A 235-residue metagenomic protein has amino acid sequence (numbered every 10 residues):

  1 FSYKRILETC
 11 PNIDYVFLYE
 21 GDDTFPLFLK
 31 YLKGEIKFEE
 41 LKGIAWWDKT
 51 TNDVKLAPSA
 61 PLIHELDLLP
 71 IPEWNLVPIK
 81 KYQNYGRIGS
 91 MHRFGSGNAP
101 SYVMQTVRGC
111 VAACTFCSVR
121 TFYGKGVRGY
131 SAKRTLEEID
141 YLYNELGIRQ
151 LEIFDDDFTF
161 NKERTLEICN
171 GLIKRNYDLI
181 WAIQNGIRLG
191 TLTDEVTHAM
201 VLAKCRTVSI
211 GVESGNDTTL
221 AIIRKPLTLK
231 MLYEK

Functional and structural regions predicted by a protein language model:
F1-E65: Glycine-rich beta-alpha loop elements in corrinoid/cobalamin-binding modules across cobalamin-dependent enzymes
L18-F25, S59-L62, L66, A132-T135 (+3 more regions): A structural signal for well-ordered alpha-helical scaffolds and beta->alpha junctions
P72-K235: Radical SAM [4Fe-4S] cluster-binding motif and immediate context
